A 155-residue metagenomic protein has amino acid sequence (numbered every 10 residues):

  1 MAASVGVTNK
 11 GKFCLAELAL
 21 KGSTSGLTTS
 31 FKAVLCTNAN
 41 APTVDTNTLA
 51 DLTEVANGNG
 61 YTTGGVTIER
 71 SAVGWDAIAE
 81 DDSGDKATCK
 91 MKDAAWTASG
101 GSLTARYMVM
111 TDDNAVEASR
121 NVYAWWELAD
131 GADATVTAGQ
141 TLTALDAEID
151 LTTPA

Functional and structural regions predicted by a protein language model:
M1-R106, D112-A155: Small cysteine-rich, disulfide-bonded extracellular modules of the LU/uPAR three-finger superfamily and closely related
